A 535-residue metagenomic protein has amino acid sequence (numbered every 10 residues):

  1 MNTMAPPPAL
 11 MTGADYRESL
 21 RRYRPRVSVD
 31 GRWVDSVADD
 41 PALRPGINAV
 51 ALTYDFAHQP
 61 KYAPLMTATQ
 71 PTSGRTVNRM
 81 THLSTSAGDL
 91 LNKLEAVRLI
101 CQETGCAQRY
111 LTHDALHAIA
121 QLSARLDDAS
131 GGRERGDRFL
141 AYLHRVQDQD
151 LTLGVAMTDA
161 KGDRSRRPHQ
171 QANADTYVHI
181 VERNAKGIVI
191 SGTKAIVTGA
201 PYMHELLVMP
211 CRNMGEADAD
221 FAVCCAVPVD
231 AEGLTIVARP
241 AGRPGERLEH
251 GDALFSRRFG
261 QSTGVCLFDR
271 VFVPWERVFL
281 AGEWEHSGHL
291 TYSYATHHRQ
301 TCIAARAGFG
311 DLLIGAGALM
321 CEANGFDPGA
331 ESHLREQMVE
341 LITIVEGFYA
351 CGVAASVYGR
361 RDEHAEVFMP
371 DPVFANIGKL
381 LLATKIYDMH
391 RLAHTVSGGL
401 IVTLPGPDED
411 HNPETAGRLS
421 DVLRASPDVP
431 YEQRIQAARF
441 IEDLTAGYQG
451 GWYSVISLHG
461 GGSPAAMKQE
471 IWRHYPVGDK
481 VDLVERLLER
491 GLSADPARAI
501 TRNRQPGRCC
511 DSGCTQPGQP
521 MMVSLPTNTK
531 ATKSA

Functional and structural regions predicted by a protein language model:
T3-F56: N-terminal-proximal low-complexity accessory segments that begin disordered and transition into the first
G31, I190-G192, F268, M338: Buried hydrophobic positions in well-ordered alpha/beta secondary-structure cores of metabolic enzymes
D55-L153, E205: Internal helix-loop-helix
A124-V189: Gly/Pro-rich turn-and-neighbor structural signature
T193, V197-R247: A short core secondary-structure module
E249-I344: Glycine-rich beta->alpha junctions and the first turn(s) of the following alpha-helix
F309-L312, A316-D388: Long, well-ordered mid-to-C-terminal structural blocks that present hydrophobic/aromatic surfaces
V373-G518, V523: Alpha-helix capping/hinge segments and adjacent helical runs
